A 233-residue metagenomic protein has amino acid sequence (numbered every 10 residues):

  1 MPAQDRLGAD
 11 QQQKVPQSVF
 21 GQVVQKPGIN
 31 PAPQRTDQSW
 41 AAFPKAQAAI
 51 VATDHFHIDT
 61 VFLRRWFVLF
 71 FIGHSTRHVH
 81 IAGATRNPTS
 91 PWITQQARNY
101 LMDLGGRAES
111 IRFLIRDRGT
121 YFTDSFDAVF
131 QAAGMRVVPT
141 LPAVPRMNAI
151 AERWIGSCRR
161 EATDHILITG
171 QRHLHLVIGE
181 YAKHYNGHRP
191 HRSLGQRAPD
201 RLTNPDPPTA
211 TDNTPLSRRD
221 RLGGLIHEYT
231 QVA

Functional and structural regions predicted by a protein language model:
M1-A233: Charged DNA-binding/catalytic regions of mobile-element recombinases
